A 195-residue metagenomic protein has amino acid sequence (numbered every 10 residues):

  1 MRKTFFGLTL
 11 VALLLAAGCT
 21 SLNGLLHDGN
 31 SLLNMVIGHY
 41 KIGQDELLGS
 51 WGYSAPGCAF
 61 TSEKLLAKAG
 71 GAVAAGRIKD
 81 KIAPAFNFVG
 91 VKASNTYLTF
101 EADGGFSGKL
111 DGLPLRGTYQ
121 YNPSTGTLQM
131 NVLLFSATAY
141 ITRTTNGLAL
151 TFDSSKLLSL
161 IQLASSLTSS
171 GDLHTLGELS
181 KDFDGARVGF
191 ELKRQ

Functional and structural regions predicted by a protein language model:
M1-L8: Bacterial N-terminal signal peptides that target proteins for export
L8-A17: Bacterial N-terminal signal peptides
T20-D103, S107-K109, L113-L115, P123-Q195: Lipid interaction determinants
